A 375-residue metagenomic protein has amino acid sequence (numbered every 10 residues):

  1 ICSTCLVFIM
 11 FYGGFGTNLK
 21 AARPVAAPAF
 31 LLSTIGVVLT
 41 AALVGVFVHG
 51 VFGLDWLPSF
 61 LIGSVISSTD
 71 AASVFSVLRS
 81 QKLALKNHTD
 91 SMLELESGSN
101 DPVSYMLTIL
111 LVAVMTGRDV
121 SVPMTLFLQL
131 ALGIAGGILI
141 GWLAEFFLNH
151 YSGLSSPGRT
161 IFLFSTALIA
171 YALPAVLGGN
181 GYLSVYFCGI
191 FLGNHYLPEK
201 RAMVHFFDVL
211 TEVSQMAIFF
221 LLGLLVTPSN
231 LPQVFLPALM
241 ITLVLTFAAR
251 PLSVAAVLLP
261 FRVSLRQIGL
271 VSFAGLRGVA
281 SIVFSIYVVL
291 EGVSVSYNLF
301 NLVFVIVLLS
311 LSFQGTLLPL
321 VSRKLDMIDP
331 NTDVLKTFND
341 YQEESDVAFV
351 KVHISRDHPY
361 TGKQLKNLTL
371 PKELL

Functional and structural regions predicted by a protein language model:
I1-N331, E344: Transmembrane helical cores of multi-pass secondary ion antiporters/exchangers
V263, E344-D346, D357, L368-P371: A generic structural signal for short, solvent-exposed coil/turn residues that cap or connect secondary-structure
D329-V352: Long, charged amphipathic helices and adjacent flexible linkers at domain junctions
H353-Y360: Short, surface-exposed ligand-recognition loops at beta-strand->loop->(often short) alpha-helix junctions that present
T361-L375: Cytosolic Rossmann-like ligand/nucleotide-binding regulatory domains
